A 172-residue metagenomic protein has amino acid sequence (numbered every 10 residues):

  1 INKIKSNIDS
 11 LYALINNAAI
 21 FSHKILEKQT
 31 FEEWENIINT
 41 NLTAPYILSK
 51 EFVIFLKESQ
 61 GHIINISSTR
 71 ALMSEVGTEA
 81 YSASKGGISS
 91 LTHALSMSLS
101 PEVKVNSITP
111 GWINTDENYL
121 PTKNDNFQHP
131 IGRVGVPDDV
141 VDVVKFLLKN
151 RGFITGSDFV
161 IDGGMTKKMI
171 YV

Functional and structural regions predicted by a protein language model:
I25-L26, E33-I38, D125: Substrate-binding pocket helix/loop in short-chain dehydrogenase/reductase
Q29, S74-S82, A94, V172: Active-site loop-to-helix junction immediately N-terminal to the catalytic Tyr of the SDR YXXXK motif in Rossmann-fold
S49, S84, T92: Active-site helix of classical SDR
I54, S96-P101: Alpha-helical segment proximal to the catalytic Tyr-Lys
S68: Residue(s) in the substrate-gating loop at a strand-loop-helix junction that position the organic substrate next
S100-K104, I154-G156: Short, small/polar-rich loop/turn modules that mediate ligand/substrate recognition or access, typified
V136-I161, T166: C-terminal substrate-recognition "lid" of short-chain dehydrogenase/reductases
